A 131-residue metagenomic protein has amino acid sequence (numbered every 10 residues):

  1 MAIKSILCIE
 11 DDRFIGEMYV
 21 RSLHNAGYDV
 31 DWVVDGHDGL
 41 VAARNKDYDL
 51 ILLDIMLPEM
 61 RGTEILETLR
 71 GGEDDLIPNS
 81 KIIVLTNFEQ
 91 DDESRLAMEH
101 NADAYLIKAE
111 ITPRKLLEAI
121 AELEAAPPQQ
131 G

Functional and structural regions predicted by a protein language model:
E10: Conserved acidic carboxylate
E17-N25: Charged docking surfaces used in two-component/phosphorelay signaling
G27-V34, A42: Short hydrophobic/Thr-rich beta-strand motif most characteristic of the beta2 strand and flanking loop of CheY-like
D35-D38, R61-E67: Acidic catalytic/metal-coordinating carboxylates
D54, T86: Active-site residues of response regulator receiver
P58, Q90: The feature encodes the CheY-like receiver
T63-I77: Short amphipathic alpha-helix used as the core "switch/output" element in two-component signaling
